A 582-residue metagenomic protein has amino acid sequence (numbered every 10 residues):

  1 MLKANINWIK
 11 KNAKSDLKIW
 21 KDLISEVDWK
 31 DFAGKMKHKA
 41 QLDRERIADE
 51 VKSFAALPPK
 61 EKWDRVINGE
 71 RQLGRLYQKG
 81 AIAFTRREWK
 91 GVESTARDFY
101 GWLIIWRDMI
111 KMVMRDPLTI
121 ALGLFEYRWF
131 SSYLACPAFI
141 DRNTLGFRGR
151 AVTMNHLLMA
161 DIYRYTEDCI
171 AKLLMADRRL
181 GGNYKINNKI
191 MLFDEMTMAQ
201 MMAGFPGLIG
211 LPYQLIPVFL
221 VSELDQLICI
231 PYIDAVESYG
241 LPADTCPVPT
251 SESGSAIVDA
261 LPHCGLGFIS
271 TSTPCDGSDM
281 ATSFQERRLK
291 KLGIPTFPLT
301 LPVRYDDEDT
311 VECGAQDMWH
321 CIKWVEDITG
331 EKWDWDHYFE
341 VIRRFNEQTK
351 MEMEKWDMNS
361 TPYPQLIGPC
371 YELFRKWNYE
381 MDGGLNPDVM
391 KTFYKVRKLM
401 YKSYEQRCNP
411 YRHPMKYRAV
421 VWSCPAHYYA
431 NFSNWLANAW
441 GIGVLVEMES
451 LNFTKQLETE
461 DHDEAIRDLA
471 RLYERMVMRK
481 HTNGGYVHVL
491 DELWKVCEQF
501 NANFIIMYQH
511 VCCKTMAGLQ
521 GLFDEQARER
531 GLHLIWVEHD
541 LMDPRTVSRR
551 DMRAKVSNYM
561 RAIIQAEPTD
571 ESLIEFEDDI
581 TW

Functional and structural regions predicted by a protein language model:
L17-E26, A33-I190, A315, W319 (+2 more regions): A charged, amphipathic alpha-helical module
K185-N187, E195-D234, V420-W494, E498: Redox- and metal-dependent alpha/beta enzyme cores, enriched for Fe-S-associated oxidoreductases and cofactor-handling
K189, L261-G267, G441, N503: Conserved acidic residues
M191-Q200, S272-D279, W422-Y429, V511-G518: Gly/Ser/Thr-rich loops at beta-strand to alpha-helix junctions that form or flank small-molecule/cofactor-binding
P206-Q214, R287-P298, K323-W324, N438-E447 (+1 more regions): Structural alpha-beta junctions
L215-Y305, V311-C313, W536-E538: Active-site and donor-binding regions of nucleotide-sugar-utilizing enzymes
D244-P262, K323-R344, R471-W494, I563-W582: Extended, charge-rich low-complexity interaction segments
A430, N434-V446, D461-L472, M476-M478 (+1 more regions): Hydrophobic alpha/beta core scaffold segments
